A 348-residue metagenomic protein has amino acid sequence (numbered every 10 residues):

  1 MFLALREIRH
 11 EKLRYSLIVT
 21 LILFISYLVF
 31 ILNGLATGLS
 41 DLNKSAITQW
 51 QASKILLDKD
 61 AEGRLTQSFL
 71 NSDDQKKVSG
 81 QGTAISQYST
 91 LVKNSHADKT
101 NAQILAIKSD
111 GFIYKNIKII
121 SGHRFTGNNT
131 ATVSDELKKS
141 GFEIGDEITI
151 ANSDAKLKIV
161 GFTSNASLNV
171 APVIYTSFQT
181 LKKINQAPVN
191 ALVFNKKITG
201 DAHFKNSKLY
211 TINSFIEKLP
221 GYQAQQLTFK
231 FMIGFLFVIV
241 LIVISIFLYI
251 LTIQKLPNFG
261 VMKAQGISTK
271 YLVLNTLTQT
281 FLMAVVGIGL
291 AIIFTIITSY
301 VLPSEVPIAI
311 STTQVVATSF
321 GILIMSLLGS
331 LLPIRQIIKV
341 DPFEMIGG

Functional and structural regions predicted by a protein language model:
M1-V29: N-terminal Sec/SRP start-transfer signal
I8, V261-K270: Short helix-to-coil transition segments within interhelical loops that connect adjacent transmembrane helices
R14, Y27-A52: Alpha-helical transmembrane segments
D41, S45-K108: Membrane-proximal extracellular/periplasmic loop immediately following the first transmembrane helix
S86, A102-K108, K115-F178: Hydrophobic secondary-structure segments that place a key small or acidic residue at a functional site
S153-K156, F162-L236: Mechanotransmission and gating elements of multispan inner-membrane complexes involved in transport and envelope
F204-P257, V261-M262, V273-L277, F281-L282: Peri-transmembrane interface segments
L274, F281-G348: Short helix-loop junctions at transmembrane helix boundaries
